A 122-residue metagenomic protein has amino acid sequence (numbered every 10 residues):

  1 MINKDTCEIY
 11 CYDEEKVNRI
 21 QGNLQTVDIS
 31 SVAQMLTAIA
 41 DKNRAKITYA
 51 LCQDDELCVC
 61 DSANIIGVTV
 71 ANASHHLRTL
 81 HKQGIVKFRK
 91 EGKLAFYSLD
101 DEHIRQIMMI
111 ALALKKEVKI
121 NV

Functional and structural regions predicted by a protein language model:
M1-I39: N-terminal leader segment of winged-helix/HTH proteins
L24-T69, A95-E102: N-terminal helix-turn-helix DNA-binding core of bacterial DNA-binding proteins
L77-R78: Short, hydrophobic-biased segments on the C-terminal half of alpha helices that form "recognition helices"
H81-E91, S98: Beta-hairpin "wing" of winged helix-turn-helix
K82, A113-K116: Regular, well-ordered alpha-helical segments
G92-L112: Basic, amphipathic "hinge/linker" alpha-helix immediately C-terminal to the N-terminal HTH DNA-binding motif
K116-V122: Generic C-terminal helix-cap and adjacent flexible tail
